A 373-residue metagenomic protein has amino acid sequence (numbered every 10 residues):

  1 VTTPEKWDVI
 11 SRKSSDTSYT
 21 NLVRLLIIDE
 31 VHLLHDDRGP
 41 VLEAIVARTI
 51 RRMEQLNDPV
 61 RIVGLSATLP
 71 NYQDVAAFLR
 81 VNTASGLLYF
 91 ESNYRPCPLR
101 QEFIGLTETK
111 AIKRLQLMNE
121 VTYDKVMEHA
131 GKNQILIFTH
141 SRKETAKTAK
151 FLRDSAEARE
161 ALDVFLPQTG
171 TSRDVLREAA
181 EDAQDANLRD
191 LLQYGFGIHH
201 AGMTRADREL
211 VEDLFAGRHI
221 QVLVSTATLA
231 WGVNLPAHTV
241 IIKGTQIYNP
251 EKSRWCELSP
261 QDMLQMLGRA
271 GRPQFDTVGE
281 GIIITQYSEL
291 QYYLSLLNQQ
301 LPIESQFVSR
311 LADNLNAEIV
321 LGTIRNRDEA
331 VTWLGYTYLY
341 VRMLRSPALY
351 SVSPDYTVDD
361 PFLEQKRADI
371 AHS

Functional and structural regions predicted by a protein language model:
V1-R12, L192-A206, E212-N234: Conserved two-lobed SF2 helicase motor
V1-S15, Y89-P96, Q101-I104, E181: Inter-Walker segment of RecA-like/P-loop motor cores
P4-N57, R61: SF2 helicase catalytic motif II
E5, L22-L25, N57-V63, N133-L136 (+3 more regions): Loop/turn-to-beta-strand initiation segments
A47, V60-A156, L192-Q193, G197 (+2 more regions): Conserved interdomain linker/interface between the two RecA-like ATPase lobes of SF2 helicase motors
K143-G217, W255-Q261, G335: Conserved C-terminal RecA-like helicase domain
T204-F215, L301-S373: C-terminal accessory/connector segments of nucleic-acid motor ATPases
L235, T239-L301: Conserved segment of the helicase C-terminal RecA-like domain
